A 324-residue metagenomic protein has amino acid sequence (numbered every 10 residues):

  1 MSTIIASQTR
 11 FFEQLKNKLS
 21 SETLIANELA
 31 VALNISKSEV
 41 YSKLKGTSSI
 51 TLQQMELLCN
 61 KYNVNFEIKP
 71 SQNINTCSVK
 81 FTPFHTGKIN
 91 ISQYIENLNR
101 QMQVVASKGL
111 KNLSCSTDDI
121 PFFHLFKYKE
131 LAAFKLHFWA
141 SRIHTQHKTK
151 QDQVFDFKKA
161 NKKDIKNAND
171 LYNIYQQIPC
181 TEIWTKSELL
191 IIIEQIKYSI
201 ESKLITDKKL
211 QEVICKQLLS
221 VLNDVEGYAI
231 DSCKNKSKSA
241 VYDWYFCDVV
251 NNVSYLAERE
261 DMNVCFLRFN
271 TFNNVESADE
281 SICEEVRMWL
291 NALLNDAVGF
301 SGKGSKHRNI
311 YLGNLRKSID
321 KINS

Functional and structural regions predicted by a protein language model:
M1-K80: Basic, Lys/Arg-rich alpha-helical nucleic-acid-recognition elements, primarily the DNA-binding modules of transcription
M1-S7, S36-Y41, K127-F138, Q151-N167: Charged, low-complexity, helix/coiled-coil-prone segments
R10, Q14, E28, E39 (+6 more regions): Exposed alpha-helical structural elements
L15-L19, Y62, M102, A106 (+1 more regions): Hydrophobic, Leu/Ile/Phe/Ala-enriched alpha-helical segments that form helix-helix packing faces
I74-K150: Helix-turn-helix/homeodomain-like alpha-helical modules used for DNA recognition and transcription-factor dimerization
W139-L312: Hydrophobic protein-protein interaction segments
R308-S324: Charge-dense, low-complexity intrinsically disordered regions
